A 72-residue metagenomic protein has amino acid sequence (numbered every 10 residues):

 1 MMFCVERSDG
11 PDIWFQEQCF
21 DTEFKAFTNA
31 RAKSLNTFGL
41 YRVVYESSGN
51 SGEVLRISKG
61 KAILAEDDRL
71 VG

Functional and structural regions predicted by a protein language model:
M1-Q16, V43-E46: Short aromatic-glycine-(Arg/Gly/Cys) micro-motifs in beta-strand/loop hairpins
M2, D21-A26, E46-S47: Short amphipathic alpha-helical surface micro-motifs
S8-D9, E17-D21, S58-K61, D68-R69: Secondary-structure transition/turn motif
D12-K25, K33: A short, exposed loop/beta-hairpin motif centered on an aromatic-Gly-Thr core
A32-G72: Short, mixed-charge low-complexity intrinsically disordered segments
